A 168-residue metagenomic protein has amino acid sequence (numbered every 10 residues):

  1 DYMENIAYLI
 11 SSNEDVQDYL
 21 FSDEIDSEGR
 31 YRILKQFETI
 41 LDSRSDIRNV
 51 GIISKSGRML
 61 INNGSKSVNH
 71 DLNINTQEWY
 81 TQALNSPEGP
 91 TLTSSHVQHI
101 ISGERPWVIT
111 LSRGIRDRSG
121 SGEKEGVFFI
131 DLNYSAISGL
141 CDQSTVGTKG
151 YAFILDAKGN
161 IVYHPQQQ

Functional and structural regions predicted by a protein language model:
D1-S22: Juxtamembrane extracytoplasmic/periplasmic/luminal helical "stalk" adjacent to the first N-terminal
A7, R48-I52, A152-F153: Short, hydrophobic-rich beta-strand element in sensory/regulatory alpha-beta domains
Y8, E38, T81-L84, D142: Solvent-exposed, non-membrane alpha-helical residues enriched in polar/charged side chains
D18-Y19, S54-G64, G159-P165: Amphipathic coiled-coil signal-relay and dimerization helices
E24-I33: Signal-transducing coiled-coil linker helices
I33-D42, K66, R116-Q167: Solvent-exposed, extracytoplasmic
D42-D46, K55-L132: Extracytoplasmic/periplasmic ligand-binding sensor regions of membrane-associated signaling proteins
